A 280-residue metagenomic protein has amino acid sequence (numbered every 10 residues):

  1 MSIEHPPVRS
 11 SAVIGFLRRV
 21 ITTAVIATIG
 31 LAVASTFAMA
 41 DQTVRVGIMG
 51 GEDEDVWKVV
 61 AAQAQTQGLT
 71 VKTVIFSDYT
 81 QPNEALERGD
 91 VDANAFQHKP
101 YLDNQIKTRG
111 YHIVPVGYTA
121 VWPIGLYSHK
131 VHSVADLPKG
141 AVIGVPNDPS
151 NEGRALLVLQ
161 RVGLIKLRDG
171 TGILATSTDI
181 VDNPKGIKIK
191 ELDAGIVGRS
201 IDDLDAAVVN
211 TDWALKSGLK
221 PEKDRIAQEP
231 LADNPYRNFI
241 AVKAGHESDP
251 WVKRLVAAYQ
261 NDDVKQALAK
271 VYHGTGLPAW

Functional and structural regions predicted by a protein language model:
D41-G51, L69-I75, V142-I143: Short, well-ordered beta-strand elements
G51, I75-Y79, G89, N94-D103 (+4 more regions): Beta->alpha turn/N-cap motifs
V74-E84, T171-R199: Short helix-initiation/N-cap motifs at beta->coil->alpha
Y79-G110, G125-Y127, H132, E152 (+1 more regions): Pocket-flanking alpha-helical
N104-V116, K130-V131, D203, V208 (+1 more regions): Ligand-binding "clamshell"
V116-K166: A conserved helix-loop-strand patch within extracytoplasmic ligand-binding domains of the periplasmic binding
P123-V134, Y236-D249: A bilobed periplasmic-binding-protein/Venus flytrap-type ligand-binding module shared by bacterial periplasmic
N151-Q160, Y259-A279: Periplasmic-binding protein-like
